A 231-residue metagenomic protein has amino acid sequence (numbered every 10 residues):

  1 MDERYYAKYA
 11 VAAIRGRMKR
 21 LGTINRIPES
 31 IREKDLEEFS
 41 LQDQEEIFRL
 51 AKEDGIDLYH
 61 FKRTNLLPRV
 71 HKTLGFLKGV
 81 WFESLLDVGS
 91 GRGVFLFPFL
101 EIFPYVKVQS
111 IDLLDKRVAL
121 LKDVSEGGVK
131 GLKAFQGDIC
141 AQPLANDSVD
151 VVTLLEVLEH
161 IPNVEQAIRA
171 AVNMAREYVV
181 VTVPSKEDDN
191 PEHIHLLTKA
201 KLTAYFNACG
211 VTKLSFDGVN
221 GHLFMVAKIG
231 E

Functional and structural regions predicted by a protein language model:
M1-N146, V151, L155, E165-I168 (+1 more regions): Conserved N-terminal segment of class I S-adenosyl-L-methionine
L155-L158, T182: Residues lining the SAM
H160-I161, E187-D188: Short glycine-rich, flexible loops that bind phosphorylated cofactors or substrates
I161-P162, A175-R176: Helix-to-beta-strand junctions that scaffold the AdoMet/dcAdoMet cofactor pocket in Class I SAM-dependent enzymes
A170-M174: Conserved helix-to-beta-strand junction in the class I
R176-S185: Conserved beta-strand signature within the Rossmann-like core of class I S-adenosyl-L-methionine
